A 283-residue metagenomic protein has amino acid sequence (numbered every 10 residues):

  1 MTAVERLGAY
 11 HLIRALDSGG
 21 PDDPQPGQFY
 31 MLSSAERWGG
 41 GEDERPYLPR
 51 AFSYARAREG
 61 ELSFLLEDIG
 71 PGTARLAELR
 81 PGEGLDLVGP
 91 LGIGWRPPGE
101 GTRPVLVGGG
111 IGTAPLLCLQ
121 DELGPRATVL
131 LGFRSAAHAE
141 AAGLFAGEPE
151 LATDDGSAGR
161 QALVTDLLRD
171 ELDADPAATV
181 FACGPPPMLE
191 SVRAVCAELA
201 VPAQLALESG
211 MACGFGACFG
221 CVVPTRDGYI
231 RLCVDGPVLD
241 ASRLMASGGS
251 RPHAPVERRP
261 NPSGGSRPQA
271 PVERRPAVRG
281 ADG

Functional and structural regions predicted by a protein language model:
M1-P81, R134: Ferredoxin-reductase
P24-G27, A51, L116, Q161 (+2 more regions): A general structural signal for well-ordered alpha-helical segments in protein cores
P71-E208: FNR/FR-type flavoprotein reductase catalytic core
P115-C118, P186-M188, E208-P237: Local cysteine-cluster metal-coordination motifs and their immediate loop/turn environment, predominantly Fe-S cluster
P224, I230-P262, R267, P271-G283: Short Fe-S-cluster ligation motifs
